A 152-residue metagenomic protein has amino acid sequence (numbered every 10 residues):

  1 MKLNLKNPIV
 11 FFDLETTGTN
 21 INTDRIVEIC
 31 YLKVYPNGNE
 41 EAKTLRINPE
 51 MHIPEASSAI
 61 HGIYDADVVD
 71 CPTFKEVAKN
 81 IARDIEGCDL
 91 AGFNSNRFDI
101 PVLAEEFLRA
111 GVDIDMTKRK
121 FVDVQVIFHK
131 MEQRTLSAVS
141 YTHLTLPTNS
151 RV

Functional and structural regions predicted by a protein language model:
M1-E40: Entry/capping segment at the start of metal-dependent catalytic domains with acidic active-site entry clusters
I9-F11, A42-T44, R119-F121: Conserved beta-strand scaffold positions in the cores of enzyme catalytic domains, especially in NTP/NDP-utilizing
T16-G18, R97, V126, T148: Short, glycine/acidic-enriched loop or turn micro-motifs at the edges of active sites
E41-I60: Short, surface-exposed acidic-centric catalytic microdomains
I60-M131: Conserved DEDDh/DEDDy metal-dependent 3′-5′ exonuclease domain
H129-Y141: A structural motif
T142-T148: Conserved small/polar residues in nucleotide/adenosyl-binding loops
